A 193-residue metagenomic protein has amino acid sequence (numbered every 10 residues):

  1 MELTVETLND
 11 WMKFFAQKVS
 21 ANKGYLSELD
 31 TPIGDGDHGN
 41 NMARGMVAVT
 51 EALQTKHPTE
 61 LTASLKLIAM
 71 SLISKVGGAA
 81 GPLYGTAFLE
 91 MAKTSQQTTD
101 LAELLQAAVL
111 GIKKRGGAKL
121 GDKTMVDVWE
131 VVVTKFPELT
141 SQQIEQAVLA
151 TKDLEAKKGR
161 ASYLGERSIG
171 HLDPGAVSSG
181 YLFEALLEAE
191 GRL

Functional and structural regions predicted by a protein language model:
M1-L193: N-terminal loops that bind phosphate or other acidic moieties and the adjacent beta-alpha structural core
